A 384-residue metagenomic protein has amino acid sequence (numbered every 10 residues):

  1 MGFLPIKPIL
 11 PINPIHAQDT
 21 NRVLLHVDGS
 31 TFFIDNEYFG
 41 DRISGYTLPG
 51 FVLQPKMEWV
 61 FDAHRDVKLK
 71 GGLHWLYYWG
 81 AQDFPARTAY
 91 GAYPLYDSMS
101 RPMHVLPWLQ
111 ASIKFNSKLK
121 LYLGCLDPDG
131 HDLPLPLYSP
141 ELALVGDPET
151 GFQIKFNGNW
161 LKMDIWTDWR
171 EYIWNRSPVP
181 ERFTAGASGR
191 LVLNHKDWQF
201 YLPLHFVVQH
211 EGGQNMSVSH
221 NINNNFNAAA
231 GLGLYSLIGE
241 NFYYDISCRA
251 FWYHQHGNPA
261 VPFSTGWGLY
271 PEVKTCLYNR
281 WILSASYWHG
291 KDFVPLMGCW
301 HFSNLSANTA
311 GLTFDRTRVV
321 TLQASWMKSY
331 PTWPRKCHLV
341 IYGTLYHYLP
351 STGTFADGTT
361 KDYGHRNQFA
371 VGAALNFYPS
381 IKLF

Functional and structural regions predicted by a protein language model:
I6-P102, P107-I113, K274, Q368-A374: Beta-barrel outer-membrane channel/assembly domains of diderm bacteria
D28-S30, G50, W108, W160-W166 (+2 more regions): Exposed, low-structure sequence patches enriched in small/polar residues
I34-N36, G80, G130-L133, G213: Short acidic/His/Gly/Ser-rich catalytic and metal-binding motifs that mark active-site loops of diverse hydrolases
F39-R42, P85-D97, L135-P136, F302-N308 (+1 more regions): Flexible, solvent-exposed loop segments that connect beta-strands
V60-A63, M99-K120, G124-D129, N157 (+2 more regions): Subset of outer-membrane beta-barrel
R65-V67, L119, L161, W281: Secondary-structure transition into beta-strands, especially the periplasmic turns and strand N-termini that construct
K120-R190: Surface-exposed coil loops of outer-membrane beta-barrel proteins
